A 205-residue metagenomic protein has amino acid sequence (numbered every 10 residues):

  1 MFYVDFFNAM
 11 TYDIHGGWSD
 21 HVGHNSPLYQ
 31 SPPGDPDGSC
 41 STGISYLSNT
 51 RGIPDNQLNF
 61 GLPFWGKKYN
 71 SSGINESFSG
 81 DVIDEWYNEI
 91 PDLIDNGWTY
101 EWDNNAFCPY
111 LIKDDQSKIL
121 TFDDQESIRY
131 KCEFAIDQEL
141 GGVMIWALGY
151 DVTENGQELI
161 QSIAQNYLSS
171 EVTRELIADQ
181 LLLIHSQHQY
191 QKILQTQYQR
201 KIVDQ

Functional and structural regions predicted by a protein language model:
M1-L93: Substrate-binding surface in catalytic domains of secreted glycosidases
M10, S26-P27, P63, P109-Y110 (+2 more regions): Flexible, active-site-adjacent loop/turn segments at secondary-structure boundaries
D20-P33, W102-N104, Y190-Y198: Short secondary-structure transition/capping segments
S31-G34, D115-Q125, A147-Y150: Active-site rim elements
D35-T42, L120-S127, N155: Soluble or luminal CAZymes and related metallo-dependent hydrolases
K67, D124-D204: Acidic/aromatic/glycine-rich contiguous surface patches that form carbohydrate-binding/processing clefts and analogous
I83-L140: Hydrophobic, secondary-structure "cap" segments at the distal end of domains
